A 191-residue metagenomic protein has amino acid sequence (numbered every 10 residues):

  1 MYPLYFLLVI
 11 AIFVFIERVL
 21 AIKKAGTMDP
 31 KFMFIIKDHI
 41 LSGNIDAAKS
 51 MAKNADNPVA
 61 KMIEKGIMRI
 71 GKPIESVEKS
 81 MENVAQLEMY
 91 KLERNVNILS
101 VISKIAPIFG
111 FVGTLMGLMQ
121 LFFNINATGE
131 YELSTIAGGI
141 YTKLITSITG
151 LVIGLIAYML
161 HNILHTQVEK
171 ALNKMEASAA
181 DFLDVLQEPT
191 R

Functional and structural regions predicted by a protein language model:
M1-I22, K104, I148-T149: Hydrophobic alpha-helical transmembrane segments
F6-F13, V112, M116-M119, G154 (+1 more regions): Alpha-helical transmembrane segments
L7, L99-I102, A106-F109, G113 (+2 more regions): Small-residue packing motifs within transmembrane alpha-helices
I12, A48, I63, G110 (+2 more regions): Residue-level signature of catalytic and energy-coupling elements of molecular machines, predominantly ATP/GTP-dependent
G26-F109, M116-Y131, M159-R191: Predominantly long cytosolic amphipathic alpha-helical stalk/bundle segments
S134-H165: Pore-lining and gate-forming transmembrane alpha-helices of multi-pass membrane transport proteins
